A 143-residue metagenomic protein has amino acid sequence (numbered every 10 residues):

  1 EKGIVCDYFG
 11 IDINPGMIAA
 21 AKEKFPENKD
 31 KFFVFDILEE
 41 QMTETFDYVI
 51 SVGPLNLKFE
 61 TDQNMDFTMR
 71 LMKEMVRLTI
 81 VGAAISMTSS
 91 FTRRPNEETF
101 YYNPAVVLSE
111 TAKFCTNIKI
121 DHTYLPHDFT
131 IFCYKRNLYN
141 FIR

Functional and structural regions predicted by a protein language model:
E1-E40: Class I SAM-dependent methyltransferase SAM/SAH-binding core
E39-E44, F59: Short conserved loop adjoining the S-adenosyl-L-methionine
D47-M65: A short SAM/SAH-binding and catalytic strip from SAM-dependent methyltransferases
L55-N56, T88-R93: Short "lid" loop at the C-terminus of a central beta-strand within the Rossmann-like core of SAM-dependent
F67-L78: Short, conserved SAM-binding segment of the class I
L78-S89: Conserved beta-strand signature within the Rossmann-like core of class I S-adenosyl-L-methionine
E98-I118: Short alpha-helix
I120-R143: Core SAM-dependent methyltransferase catalytic element
